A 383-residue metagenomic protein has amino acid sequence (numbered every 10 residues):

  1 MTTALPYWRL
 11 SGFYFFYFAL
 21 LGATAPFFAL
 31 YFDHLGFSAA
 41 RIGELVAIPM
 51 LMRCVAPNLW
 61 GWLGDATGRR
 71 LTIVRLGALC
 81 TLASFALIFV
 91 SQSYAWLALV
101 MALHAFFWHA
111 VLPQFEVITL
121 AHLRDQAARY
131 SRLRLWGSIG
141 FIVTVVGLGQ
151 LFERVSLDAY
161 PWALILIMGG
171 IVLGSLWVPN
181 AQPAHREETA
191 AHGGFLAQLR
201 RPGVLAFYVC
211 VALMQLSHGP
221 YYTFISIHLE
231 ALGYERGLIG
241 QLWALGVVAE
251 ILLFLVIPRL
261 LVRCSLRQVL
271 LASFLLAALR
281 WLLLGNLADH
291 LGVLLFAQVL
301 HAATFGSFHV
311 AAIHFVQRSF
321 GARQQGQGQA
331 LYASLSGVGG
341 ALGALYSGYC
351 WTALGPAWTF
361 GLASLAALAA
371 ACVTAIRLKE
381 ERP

Functional and structural regions predicted by a protein language model:
M1-A4, V178-L213: Juxtamembrane intracellular "pre-TM" segments in multi-pass secondary transporters
T2-M50, V204-V211, Q215-L242: Helix-loop boundary and gating motifs at the non-cytosolic
F15, S84, Y94-L112, A212 (+1 more regions): Hydrophobic core of transmembrane alpha-helices in multi-pass small-molecule transporters, especially MFS/SLC-type
F32-D33, L63-G64, L135, Q150-V155 (+3 more regions): Interfacial helix-cap and linker-helix signal at transmembrane-aqueous boundaries of multi-pass secondary transporters
A56-R69, F152-E153, L252-L266, W351-T352: Helix-to-loop junctions at the C-terminal end of transmembrane segments in multipass secondary transporters
T72-A86, Q268-L283: Structural signature of the two symmetry-related core transmembrane helices
A102-W136: Cytoplasmic helix-loop-helix junction between adjacent transmembrane helices in 12-TM secondary transporters
A159-L176, W358-I376: Symmetry-related core transmembrane helices of the 12-TM Major Facilitator Superfamily/SLC fold
